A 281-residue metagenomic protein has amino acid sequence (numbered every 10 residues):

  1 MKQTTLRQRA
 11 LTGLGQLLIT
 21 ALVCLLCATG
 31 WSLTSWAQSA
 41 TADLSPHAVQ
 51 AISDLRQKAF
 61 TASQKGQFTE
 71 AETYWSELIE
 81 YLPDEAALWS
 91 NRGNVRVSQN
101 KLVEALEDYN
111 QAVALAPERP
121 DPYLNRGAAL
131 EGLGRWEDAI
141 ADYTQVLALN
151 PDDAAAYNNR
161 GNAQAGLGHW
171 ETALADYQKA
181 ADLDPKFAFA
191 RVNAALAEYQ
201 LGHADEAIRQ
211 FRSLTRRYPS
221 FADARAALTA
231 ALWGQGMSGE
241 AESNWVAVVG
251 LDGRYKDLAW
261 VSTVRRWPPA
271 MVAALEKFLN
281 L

Functional and structural regions predicted by a protein language model:
C27-L82, A87: N-terminal leader/linker segments that initiate helical-solenoid repeat arrays
Q38-H47, E240-L281: Terminal, low-structured helical/coil segments at or just beyond the last alpha-helical repeat
S53-Q64, S76, A87-S98, E107-N110 (+5 more regions): Conserved alpha-helical positions within TPR/SEL1-like repeat arrays
E77-L78, Q111-A112, Q145-V146, K179-A180 (+2 more regions): Canonical positions in the second alpha-helix
Y81, L115, L149, L183 (+2 more regions): Structural marker of alpha-solenoid helical repeat scaffolds
R212, R216, A222, A226-K256: TPR/TPR-like (Sel1-like) alpha-helical repeat modules
